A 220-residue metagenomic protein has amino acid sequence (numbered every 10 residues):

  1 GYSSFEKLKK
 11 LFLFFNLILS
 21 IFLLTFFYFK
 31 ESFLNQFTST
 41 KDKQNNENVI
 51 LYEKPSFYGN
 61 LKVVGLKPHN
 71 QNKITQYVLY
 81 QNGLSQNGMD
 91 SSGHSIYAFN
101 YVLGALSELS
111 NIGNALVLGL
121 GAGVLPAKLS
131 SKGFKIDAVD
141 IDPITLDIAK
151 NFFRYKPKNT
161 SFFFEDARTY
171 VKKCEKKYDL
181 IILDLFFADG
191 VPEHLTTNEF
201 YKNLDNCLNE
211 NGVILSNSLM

Functional and structural regions predicted by a protein language model:
Y2-S4, N16-V139, P143-F153: Class I S-adenosylmethionine
D140-P143, E165-A167, T196: Short beta->alpha hinge that forms the Motif I/post-I loop of the SAM-binding pocket
Y155-A167: Conserved SAM-binding strand-loop segment of SAM-dependent methyltransferases
K172-I182: A short acidic, Gly/Pro-enriched loop at the edge of an enzyme's catalytic core that lines a small-molecule cofactor
F187-A188, L219-M220: Short "lid" loop at the C-terminus of a central beta-strand within the Rossmann-like core of SAM-dependent
D189-T196: Glycine/threonine-rich flexible loop motifs
T196-E210: A short glycine-rich, Lys/Arg-flanked "PGG" loop and its adjoining helix->strand segment in the class I
N211-S218: Conserved beta-strand signature within the Rossmann-like core of class I S-adenosyl-L-methionine
